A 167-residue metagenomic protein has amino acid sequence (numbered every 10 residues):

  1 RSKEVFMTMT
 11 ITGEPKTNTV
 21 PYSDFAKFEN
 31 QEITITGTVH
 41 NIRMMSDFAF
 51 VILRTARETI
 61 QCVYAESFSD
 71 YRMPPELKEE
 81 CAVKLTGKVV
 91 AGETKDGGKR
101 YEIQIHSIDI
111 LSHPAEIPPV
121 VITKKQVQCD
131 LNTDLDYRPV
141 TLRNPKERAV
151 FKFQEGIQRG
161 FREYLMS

Functional and structural regions predicted by a protein language model:
S2-S167: Class II aminoacyl-tRNA synthetase catalytic cores and aaRS-like
